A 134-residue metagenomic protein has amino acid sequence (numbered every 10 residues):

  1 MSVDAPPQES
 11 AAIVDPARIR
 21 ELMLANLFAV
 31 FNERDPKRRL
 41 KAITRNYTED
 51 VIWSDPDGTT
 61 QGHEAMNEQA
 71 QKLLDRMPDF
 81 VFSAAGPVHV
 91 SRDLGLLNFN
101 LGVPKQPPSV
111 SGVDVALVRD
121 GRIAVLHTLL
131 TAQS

Functional and structural regions predicted by a protein language model:
M1-N46: Short, low-complexity N-terminal intrinsically disordered segments enriched in polar/charged residues
S2-R18, E68, L73-S134: A beta-strand edge to alpha-helix "cap/lid" segment located at domain peripheries
L24-L27, Y47, A70, L97-F99: Hydrophobic alpha-helical core bundles mediating ligand binding, dimerization, or RNAP-core interactions
N26, L40-T44, T48, H63 (+2 more regions): Secondary-structure boundary/capping motif
R38-R92: A solvent-exposed, acidic/Ser-Thr-rich amphipathic alpha-helical stretch
